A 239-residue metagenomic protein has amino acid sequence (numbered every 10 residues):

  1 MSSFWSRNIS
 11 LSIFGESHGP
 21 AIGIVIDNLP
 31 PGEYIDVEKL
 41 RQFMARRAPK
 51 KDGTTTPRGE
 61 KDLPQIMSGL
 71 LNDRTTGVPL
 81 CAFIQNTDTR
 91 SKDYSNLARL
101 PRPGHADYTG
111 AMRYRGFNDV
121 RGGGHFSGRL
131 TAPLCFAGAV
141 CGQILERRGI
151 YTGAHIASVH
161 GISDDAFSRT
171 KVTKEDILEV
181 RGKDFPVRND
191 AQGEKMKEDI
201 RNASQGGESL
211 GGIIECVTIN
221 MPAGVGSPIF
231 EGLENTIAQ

Functional and structural regions predicted by a protein language model:
M1, R102-F117: Acidic-glycine-rich active-site phosphate/pyrophosphate-binding loop
M1-R58: N-terminal, positively charged regions that mediate nucleic acid binding
R7-S12, P64-G69, K195-Q205, G224 (+1 more regions): Glycine-rich, charged/polar anion/phosphate-binding loops that engage phosphate groups from diverse ligands
I9-L29, R129-C141, F230-G232, A238-Q239: Conserved phosphate/anionic-ligand binding catalytic regions in large, soluble enzymes, centered on
S10-G15, I22-N28, L80-A82, G110 (+3 more regions): Short beta-strand elements
G32-V37, S91-D93, G226: Short, conserved charged micro-motifs
M44-P103, D107-T109: Glycine-rich, N-terminal phosphate-binding loop and its surrounding beta-alpha-beta segment
R113-F230: Glycine-rich, mobile lid/loop segments that gate access to catalytic sites or pores
